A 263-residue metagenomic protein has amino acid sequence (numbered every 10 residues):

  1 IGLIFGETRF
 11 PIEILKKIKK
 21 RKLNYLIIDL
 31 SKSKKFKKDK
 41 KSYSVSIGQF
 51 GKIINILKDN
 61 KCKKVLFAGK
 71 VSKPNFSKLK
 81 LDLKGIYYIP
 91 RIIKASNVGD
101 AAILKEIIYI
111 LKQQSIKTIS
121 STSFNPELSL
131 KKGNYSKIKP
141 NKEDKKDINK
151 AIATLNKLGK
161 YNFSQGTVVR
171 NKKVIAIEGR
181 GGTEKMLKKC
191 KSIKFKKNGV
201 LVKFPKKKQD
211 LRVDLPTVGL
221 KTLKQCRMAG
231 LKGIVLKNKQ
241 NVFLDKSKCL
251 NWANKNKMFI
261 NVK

Functional and structural regions predicted by a protein language model:
I1-L30: N-terminal basic/disordered segments at the start of proteins
L3-F5, I27-D29, V65-A68, T118-S123 (+5 more regions): General beta-strand structural signal in soluble alpha/beta enzymes
F5-F10, K70-P74, A101, N241: Gly/Ser/Thr-rich loops at beta-strand to alpha-helix junctions that form or flank small-molecule/cofactor-binding
E7-F10, I18, S44, N97-A101 (+2 more regions): Conserved mixed alpha/beta catalytic, RNA-binding, or beta-rich assembly cores of soluble enzyme, regulatory
E13-K17, L66, Q225, K248-C249: A short acidic, amphipathic alpha-helical/loop segment
I14, K37-D39, S77-K80, L130-G133 (+2 more regions): Short acidic, glycine/serine/threonine-rich loops at helix termini
S31-N55, D59-C62, D82-Y88, I92 (+1 more regions): Feature captures the catalytic cores and cofactor-binding loops of soluble hydro-lyases/lyases that act on carboxylate
I53-F124: N-terminal glycine-rich phosphate/adenylate-binding segment common to multiple enzyme folds
